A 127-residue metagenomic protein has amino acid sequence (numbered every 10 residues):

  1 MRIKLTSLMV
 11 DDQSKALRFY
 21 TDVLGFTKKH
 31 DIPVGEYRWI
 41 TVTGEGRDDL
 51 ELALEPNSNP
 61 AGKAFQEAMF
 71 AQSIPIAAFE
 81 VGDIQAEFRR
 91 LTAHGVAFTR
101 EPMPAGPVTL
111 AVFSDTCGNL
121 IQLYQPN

Functional and structural regions predicted by a protein language model:
M1-L5, T27-E80, A86-S114, Y124-N127: Vicinal oxygen chelate
V10-Q13: Conserved beta-strand-loop-alpha-helix junction that forms the acyl-donor binding cleft
K15-A16, A86: Short Gly/charged-rich anion-binding patches and loops
A16-T21, L91, G118: Conserved active-site tyrosine of GNAT-family acetyltransferases
